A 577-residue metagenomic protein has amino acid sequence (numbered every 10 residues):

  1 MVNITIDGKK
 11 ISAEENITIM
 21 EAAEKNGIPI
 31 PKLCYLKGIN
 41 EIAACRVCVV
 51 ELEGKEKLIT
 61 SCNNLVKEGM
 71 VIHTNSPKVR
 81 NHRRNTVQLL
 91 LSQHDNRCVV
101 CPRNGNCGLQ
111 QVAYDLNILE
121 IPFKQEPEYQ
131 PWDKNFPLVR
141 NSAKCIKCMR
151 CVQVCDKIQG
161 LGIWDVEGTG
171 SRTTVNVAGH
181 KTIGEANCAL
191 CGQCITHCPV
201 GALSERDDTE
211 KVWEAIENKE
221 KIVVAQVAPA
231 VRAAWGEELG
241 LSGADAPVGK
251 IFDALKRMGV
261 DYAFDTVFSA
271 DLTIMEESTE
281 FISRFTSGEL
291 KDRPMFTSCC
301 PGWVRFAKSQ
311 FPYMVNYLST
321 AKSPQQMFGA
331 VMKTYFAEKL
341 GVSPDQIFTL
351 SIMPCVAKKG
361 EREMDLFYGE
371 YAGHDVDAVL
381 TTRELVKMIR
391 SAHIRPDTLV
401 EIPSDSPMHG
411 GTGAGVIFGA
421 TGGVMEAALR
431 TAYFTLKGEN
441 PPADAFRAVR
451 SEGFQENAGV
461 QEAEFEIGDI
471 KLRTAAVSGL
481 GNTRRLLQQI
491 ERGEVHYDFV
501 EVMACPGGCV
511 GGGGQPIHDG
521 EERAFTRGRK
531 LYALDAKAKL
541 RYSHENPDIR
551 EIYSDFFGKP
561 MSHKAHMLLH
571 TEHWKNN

Functional and structural regions predicted by a protein language model:
M1-K9: Eukaryote-biased recognition of intrinsically disordered, low-complexity regulatory segments
G8-K10, G179, F336: Short, well-ordered turn and helix-capping elements at secondary-structure junctions
K10, V100, V139-S142, E185 (+3 more regions): Residue-level marker of alpha-helix boundaries and capping positions
A13-G69, N75, V79, R206-N577: Iron-sulfur-associated redox domains of electron-transfer enzymes in respiratory and anaerobic energy metabolism
R46-L190, T196, L203-N218, I222: Fe-S ferredoxin-like electron-transfer domains and their immediately adjacent linker/connector regions across
